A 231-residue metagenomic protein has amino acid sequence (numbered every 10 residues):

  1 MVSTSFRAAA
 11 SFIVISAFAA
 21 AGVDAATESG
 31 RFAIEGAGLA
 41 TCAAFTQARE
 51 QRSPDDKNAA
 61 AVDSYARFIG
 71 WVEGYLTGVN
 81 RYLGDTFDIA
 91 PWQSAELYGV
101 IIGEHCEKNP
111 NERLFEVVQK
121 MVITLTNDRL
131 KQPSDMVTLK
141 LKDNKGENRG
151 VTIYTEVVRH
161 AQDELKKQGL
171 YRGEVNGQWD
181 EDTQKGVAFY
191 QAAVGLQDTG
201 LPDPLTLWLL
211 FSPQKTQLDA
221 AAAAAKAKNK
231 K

Functional and structural regions predicted by a protein language model:
M1-A10: Bacterial N-terminal signal peptides that target proteins for export
V2, A20-A21: Terminal, positively biased "leader/anchor" segments that mediate initial targeting or electrostatic surface association
A9-A19: Bacterial N-terminal signal peptides
G22-K231: Cell-envelope/ECM-targeting effectors and their regulatory/trafficking segments
